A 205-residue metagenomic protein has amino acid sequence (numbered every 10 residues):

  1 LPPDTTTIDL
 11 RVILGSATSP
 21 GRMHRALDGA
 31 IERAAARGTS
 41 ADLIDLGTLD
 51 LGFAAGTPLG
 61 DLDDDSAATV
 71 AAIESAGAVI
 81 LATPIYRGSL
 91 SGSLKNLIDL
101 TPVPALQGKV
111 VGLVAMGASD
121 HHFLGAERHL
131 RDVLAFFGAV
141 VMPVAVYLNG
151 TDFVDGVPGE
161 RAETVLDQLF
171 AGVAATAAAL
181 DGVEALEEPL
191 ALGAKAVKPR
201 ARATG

Functional and structural regions predicted by a protein language model:
P2-T39: N-terminal beta1-alpha1 ligand-phosphate binding loop
L10, A41, V111, V141-M142: Hydrophobic/aromatic residues located in beta-strands of well-ordered beta-sheets within soluble catalytic
L14, D45, A145-Y147: Residue-level recognition of beta-strand->loop/alpha-helix junctions
G15-A17, L46, M116-G117: Cofactor-binding loop segments of dinucleotide-utilizing enzymes, especially the Rossmann-like FAD- and NAD(P)+-binding
A26-L27, A126, L169: Hydrophobic alpha-helical membrane-association signature
L46-D63, V154-P158: N-terminal beta-loop-helix "entrance" segment that forms/cooperates in small-molecule cofactor or anionic ligand
D61, V141-G205: Glycine-rich phosphate/pyrophosphate-binding loop and the adjoining helix
D61-F137: Helix-loop-strand module that forms the ligand-binding subsite of alpha/beta enzymes
